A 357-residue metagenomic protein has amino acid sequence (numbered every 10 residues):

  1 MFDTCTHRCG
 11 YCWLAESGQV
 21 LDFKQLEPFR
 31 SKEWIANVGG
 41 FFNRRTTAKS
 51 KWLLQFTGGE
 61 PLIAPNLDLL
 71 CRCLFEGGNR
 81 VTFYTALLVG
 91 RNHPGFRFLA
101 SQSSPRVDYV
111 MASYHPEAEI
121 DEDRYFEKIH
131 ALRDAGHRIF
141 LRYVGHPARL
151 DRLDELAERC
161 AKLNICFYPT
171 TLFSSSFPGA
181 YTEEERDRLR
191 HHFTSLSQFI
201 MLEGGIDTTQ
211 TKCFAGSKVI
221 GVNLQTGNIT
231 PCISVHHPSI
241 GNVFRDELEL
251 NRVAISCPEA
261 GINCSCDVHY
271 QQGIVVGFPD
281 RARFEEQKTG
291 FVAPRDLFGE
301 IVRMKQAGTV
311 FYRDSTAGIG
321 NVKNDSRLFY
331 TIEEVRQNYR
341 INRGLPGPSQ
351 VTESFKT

Functional and structural regions predicted by a protein language model:
M1-E33: Canonical Radical SAM [4Fe-4S] cluster-binding loop centered on the CxxxCxxC motif and its immediate flanking residues
D3, G10, K24-E27, T211 (+4 more regions): Secreted/extracellular small peptides and ectodomain modules produced from precursors
T6, P61, L88-V89, E117 (+4 more regions): Short, solvent-exposed loop/turn segments at secondary-structure junctions
E16-F29, A48-A64, L74-P94, Q102-R124 (+2 more regions): Core AdoMet radical
I35-F42, D68-C71, F96-A100, Y125-H130 (+1 more regions): Generic structural signal for well-ordered alpha-helices, preferentially at hydrophobic/aromatic core positions
V107-Y109, E119-I206: Conserved C-terminal portion of the radical SAM core fold that forms the substrate/S-adenosylmethionine-binding
F177-E300, A317: Accessory C-terminal segments flanking Radical SAM cores
G261-T357: Radical SAM enzyme core and accessory elements
